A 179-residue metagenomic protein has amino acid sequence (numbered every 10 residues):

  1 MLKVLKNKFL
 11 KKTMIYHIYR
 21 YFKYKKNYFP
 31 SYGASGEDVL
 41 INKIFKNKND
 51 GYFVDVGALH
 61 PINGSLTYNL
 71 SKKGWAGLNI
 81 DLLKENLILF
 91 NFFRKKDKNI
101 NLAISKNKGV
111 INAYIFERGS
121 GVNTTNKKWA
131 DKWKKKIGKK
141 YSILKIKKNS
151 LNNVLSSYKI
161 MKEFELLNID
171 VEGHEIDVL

Functional and structural regions predicted by a protein language model:
M1-L179: Phosphate/nucleotide-binding beta-alpha loop and adjacent structural elements of enzyme active sites
